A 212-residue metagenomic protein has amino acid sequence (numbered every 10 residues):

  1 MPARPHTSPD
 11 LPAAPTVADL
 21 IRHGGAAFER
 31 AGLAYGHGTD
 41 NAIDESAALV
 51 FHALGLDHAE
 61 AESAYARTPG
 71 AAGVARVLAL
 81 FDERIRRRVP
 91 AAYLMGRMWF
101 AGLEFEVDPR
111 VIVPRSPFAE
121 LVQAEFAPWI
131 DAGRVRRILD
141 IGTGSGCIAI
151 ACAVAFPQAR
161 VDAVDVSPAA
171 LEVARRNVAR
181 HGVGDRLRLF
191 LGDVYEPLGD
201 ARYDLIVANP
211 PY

Functional and structural regions predicted by a protein language model:
P2-A101: N-terminal auxiliary segments of SAM/dcSAM-dependent transferases
L49, V178, N209: Conserved RecA-like P-loop NTPase ATPase core
Y65, A75-P157, V164-R176, L191 (+1 more regions): SAM-dependent Rossmann-like transferase core, predominantly class I methyltransferases with a strong bias toward
G133, D185, A201: Structured loop/turn residues at beta-strand edges in well-structured enzyme cores
I141-G142, Y203-Y212: Conserved proline-anchored active-site loop of SAM-dependent methyltransferases that bridges a beta-strand
P157-Q158, A179-G184: Short helix-capping segments at alpha-helix termini
G182-V194: Conserved SAM-binding strand-loop segment of SAM-dependent methyltransferases
Y195-L205: A short acidic, Gly/Pro-enriched loop at the edge of an enzyme's catalytic core that lines a small-molecule cofactor
